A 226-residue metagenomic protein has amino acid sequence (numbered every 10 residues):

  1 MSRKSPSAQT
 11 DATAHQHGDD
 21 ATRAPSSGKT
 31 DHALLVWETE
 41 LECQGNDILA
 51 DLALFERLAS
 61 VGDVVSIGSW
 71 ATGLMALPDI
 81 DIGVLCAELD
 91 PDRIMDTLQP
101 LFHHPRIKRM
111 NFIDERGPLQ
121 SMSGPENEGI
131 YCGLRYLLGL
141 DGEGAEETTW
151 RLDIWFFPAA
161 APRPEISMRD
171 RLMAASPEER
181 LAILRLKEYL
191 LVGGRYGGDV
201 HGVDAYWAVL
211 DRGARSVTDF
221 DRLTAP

Functional and structural regions predicted by a protein language model:
M1-S66: Helical scaffold of the NTase/Pol beta-like nucleotidyltransferase catalytic core
Q44-I48, P91, V200: Generic detection of long, well-ordered alpha-helical segments
L54-M95: Active-site nucleotide-donor binding segment shared across nucleotidyl transfer reactions
L58, V64, L101, L134 (+1 more regions): Generic structural hydrophobic/aromatic packing signal, biased to beta-strands
E88-D92, G139-D141, A159-P162: Short, charged/polar surface micro-motifs in flexible loops or helix N-caps
I94-F102: Short amphipathic alpha-helices in soluble, non-transmembrane regions that often serve as interface/regulatory elements
R106-F156: Conserved catalytic core of two-metal-ion nucleotidyltransferases
G144-P226: Catalytic cores of NTP-dependent nucleotidyl/adenyl transfer enzymes across multiple folds
